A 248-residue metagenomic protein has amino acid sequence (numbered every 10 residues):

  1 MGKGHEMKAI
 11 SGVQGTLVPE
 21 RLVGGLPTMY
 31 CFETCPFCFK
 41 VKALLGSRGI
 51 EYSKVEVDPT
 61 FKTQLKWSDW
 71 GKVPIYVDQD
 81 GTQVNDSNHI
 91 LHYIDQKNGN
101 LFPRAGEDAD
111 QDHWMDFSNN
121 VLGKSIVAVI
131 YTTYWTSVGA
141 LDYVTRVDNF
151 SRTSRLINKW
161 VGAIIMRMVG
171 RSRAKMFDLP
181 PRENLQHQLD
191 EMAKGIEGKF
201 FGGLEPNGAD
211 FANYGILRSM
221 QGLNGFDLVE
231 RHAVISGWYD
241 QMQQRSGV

Functional and structural regions predicted by a protein language model:
G2-T153: GST-like domain detector, emphasizing the conserved glutathione-binding G-site in the N-terminal thioredoxin-like
K66, N184-H187, M242: Helix-boundary capping/turn motifs
G123-V234: GST-like fold's C-terminal all-alpha helical module
I235-Q243: Intrinsically disordered, low-complexity polar regions and short flexible loop motifs
G247-V248: C-terminal helix/juxtamembrane-tail motif
